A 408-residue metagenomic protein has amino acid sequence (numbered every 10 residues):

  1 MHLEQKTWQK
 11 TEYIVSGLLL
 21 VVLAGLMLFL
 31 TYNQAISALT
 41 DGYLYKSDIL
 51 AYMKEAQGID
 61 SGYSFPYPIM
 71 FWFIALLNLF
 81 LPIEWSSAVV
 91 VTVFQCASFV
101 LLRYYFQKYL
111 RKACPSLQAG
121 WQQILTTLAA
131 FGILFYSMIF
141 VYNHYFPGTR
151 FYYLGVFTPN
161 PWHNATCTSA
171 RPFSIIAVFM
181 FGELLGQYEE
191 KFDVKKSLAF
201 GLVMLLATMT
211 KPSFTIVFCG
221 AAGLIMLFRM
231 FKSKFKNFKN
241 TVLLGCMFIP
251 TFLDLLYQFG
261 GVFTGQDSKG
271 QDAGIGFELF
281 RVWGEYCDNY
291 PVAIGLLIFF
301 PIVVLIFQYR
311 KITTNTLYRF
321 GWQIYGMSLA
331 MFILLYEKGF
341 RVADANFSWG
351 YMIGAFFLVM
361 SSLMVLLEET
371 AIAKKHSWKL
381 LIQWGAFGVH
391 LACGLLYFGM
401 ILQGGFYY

Functional and structural regions predicted by a protein language model:
M1-N33, A113-L128: Start-transfer (signal-anchor) and selected internal transmembrane alpha helices of multi-pass inner/ER membrane
H2, F218-F248: Perimembrane helix-loop-helix junctions
E12-S16, A119-T126, F192-K196, N237-G245 (+2 more regions): Membrane-interfacial loop-to-transmembrane alpha-helix junctions, especially the N-terminal start
A51-V89: Short hydrophobic/aromatic helix or loop-helix immediately within or flanking a transmembrane segment in polytopic
V89-L117, T127, F131, F135 (+1 more regions): Transmembrane-helix motifs of polytopic, lipid-linked glycan transferases
S169, S174-K195: Membrane-interface transmembrane helices that cradle and orient dolichyl/undecaprenyl
K196-P212, F218, G223: Membrane-interface alpha helices of multi-pass inner-membrane proteins
F248-L255, G260-Y408: Transmembrane helical bundles and short interhelical boundary loops of multi-pass, membrane-embedded
